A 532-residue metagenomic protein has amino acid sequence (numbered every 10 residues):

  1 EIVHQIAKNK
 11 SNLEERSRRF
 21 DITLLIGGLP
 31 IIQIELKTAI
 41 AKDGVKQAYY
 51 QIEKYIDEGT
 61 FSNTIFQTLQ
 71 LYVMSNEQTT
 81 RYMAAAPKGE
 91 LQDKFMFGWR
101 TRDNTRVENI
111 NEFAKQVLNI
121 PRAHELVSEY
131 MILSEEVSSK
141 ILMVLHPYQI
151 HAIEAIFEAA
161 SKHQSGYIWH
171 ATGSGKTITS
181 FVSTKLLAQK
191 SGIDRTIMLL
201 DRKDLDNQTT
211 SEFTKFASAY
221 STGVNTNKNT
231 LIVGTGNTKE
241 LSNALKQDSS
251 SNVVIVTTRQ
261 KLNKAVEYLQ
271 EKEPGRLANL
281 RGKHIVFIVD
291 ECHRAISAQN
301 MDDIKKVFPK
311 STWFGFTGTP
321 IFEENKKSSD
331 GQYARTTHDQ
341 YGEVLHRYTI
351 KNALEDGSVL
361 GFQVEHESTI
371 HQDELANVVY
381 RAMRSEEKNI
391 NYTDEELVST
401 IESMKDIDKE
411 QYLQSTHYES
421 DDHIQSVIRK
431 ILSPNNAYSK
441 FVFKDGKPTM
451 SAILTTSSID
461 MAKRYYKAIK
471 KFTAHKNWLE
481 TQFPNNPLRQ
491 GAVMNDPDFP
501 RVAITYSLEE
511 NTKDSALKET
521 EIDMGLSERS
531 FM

Functional and structural regions predicted by a protein language model:
E1-R195, D204-Y220, S249-S250, Q260 (+4 more regions): ATP-dependent helicase/translocase motor core
N109, K326-T449, Y465-K471, W478-T481: Interdomain helical connector at the RecA1-RecA2 junction of SF1/SF2 helicase-like NTPases
W169, D194-R202, P448-S458: Conserved RecA-like ASCE P-loop NTPase motor core of nucleic-acid helicases/translocases
A171-T172, E291-R294, V307-K326, G357: Conserved helicase ATPase motor motifs in RecA-like P-loop NTPase domains
D204-T238, A468-L479: Conserved helix-turn-beta segment of the N-terminal RecA-like "Helicase ATP-binding" lobe in SF1/SF2 helicases
A217-Q270: Inter-Walker segment of RecA-like/P-loop motor cores
R276-F314: SF2 helicase catalytic motif II
E410-M532: Conserved C-terminal RecA-like helicase domain
